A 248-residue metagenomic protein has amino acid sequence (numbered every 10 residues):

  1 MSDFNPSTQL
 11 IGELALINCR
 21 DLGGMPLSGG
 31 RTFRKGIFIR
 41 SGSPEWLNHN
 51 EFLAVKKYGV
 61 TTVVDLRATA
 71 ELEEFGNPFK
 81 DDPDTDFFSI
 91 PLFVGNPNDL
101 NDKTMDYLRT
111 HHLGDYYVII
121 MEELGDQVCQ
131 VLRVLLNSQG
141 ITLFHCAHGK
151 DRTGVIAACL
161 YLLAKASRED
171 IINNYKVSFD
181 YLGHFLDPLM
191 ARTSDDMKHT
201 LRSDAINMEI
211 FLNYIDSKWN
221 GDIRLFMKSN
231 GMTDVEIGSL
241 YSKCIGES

Functional and structural regions predicted by a protein language model:
M1-L143, I156-S248: Cys-dependent protein tyrosine phosphatase-like superfamily
H148, R152-T153: Ser/Thr-glycine-rich phosphate-binding loops at phosphate-binding pockets of nucleotides, nucleotide cofactors
